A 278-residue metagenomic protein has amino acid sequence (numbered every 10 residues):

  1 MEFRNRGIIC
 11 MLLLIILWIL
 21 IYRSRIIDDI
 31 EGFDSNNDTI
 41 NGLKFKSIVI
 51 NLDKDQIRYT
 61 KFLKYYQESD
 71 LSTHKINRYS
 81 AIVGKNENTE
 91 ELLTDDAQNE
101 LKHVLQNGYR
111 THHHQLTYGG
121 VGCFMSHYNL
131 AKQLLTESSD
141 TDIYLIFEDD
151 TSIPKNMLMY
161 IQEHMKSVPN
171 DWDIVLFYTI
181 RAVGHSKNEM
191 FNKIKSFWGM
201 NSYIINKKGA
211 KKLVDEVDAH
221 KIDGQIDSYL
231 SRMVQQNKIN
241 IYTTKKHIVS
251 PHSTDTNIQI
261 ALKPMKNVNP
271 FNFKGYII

Functional and structural regions predicted by a protein language model:
M1-L12: N-terminal Sec-pathway targeting helices
I16-F147, T151-I278: An acidic/histidine-cluster motif and surrounding catalytic segment that typifies divalent-metal-assisted enzyme active
